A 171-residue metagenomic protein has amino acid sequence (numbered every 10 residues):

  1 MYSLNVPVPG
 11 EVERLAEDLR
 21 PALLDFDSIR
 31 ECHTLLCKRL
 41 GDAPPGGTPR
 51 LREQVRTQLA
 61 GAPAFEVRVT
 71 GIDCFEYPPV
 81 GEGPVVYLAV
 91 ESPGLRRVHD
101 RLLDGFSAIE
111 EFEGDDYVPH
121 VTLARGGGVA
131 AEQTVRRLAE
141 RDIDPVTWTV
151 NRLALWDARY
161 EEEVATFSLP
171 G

Functional and structural regions predicted by a protein language model:
M1-R68, G94-D144, E163-G171: Basic, often amphipathic N-terminal segments
E31, E82-P84, Y117, T149: Exposed loop/turn and edge beta-strand positions of beta-sandwich/beta-sheet ligand-binding modules
G71-F75: Short, solvent-exposed loop/turn elements at beta->coil junctions and helix N-caps that rim active or binding pockets
E76-E82, G127-G128: Acidic pyrophosphate-coordinating catalytic loop
G83-P93, R97: Charge-rich, low-complexity N-terminal segments
I143-D157: Short, flexible loop segments at boundaries between secondary-structure elements
R159-E161: Short terminal or interdomain "cap/linker" segment that borders an active site or interface and mediates
